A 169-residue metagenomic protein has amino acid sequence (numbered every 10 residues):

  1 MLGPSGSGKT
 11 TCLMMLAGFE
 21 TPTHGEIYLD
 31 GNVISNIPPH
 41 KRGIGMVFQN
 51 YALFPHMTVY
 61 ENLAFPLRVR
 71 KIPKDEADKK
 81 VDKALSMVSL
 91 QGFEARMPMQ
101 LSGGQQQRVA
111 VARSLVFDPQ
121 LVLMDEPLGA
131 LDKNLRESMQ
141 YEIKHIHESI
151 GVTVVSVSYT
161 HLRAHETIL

Functional and structural regions predicted by a protein language model:
A17: Helix-to-loop junction immediately C-terminal to a conserved catalytic motif
V33-S35, R68, D75-F93, K144-H145: Conserved ABC ATPase "signature" region
M57-F65: Short coil-to-helix segment of the ABC ATPase nucleotide-binding domain corresponding to the Q-loop/switch region
M97-L101, Q105-Q107: Conserved ABC ATPase signature
V111: Hydrophobic anchor residue at the start of the ABC signature
V116-Q120: A short, proline-enriched helix->beta-strand linker immediately N-terminal to the Walker B motif in ABC-type P-loop
H161, I168-L169: Single conserved hydrophobic/aromatic residue that forms the stacking wall/gate of nucleotide- or nucleobase-binding
